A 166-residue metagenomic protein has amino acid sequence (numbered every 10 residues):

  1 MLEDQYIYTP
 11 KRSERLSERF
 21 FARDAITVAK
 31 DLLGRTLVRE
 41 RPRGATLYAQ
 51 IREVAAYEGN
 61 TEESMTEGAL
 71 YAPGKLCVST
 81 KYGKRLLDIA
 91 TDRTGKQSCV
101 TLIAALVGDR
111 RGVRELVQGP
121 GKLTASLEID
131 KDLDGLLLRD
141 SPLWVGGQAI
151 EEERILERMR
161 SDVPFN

Functional and structural regions predicted by a protein language model:
L2-N166: Conserved, well-structured core segments that form or line functional sites
